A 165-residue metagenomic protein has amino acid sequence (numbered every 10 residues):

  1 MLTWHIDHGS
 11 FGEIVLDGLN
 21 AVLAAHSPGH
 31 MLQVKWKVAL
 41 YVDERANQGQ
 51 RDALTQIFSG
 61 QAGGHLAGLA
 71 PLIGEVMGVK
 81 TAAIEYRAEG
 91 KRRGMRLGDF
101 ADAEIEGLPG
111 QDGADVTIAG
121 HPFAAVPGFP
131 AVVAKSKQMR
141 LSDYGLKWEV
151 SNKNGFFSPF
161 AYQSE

Functional and structural regions predicted by a protein language model:
M1-D7: N-terminal ordered "arm"
I14-Q33: A glycine-rich, hydrophobic loop/mini-helix early in the fold
L19-L23, V76-G78, R140-S142: Short amphipathic alpha-helical surface micro-motifs
V34-A124, F129-A131: Charged linear interaction tracts used for macromolecular binding and regulation
A103-E165: Extended, charged low-complexity segments that frequently continue into or abut oligomerization scaffolds
